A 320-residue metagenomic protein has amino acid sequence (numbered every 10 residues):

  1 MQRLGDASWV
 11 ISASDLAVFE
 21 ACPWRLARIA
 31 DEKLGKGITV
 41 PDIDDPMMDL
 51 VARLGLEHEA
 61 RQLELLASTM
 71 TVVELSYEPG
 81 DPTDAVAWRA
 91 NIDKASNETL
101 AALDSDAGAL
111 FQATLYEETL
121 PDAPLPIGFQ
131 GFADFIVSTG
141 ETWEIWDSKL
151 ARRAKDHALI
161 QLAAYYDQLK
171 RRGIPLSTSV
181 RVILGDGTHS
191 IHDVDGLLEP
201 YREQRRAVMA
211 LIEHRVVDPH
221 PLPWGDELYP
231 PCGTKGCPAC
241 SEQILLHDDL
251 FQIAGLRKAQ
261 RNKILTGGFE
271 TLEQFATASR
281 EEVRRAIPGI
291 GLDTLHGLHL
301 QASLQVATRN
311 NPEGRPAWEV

Functional and structural regions predicted by a protein language model:
M1-T139: Metal-dependent nuclease catalytic cores that hydrolyze phosphodiester bonds in DNA/RNA, characterized by
C22, G131-R152, Y165-D167: Conserved catalytic cores of phosphodiester-cleaving nucleases, focusing on short active-site segments
N91, T114-Y116, G140, S148-R153 (+2 more regions): An acidic- and aromatic-residue-enriched active-site/binding cleft used to recognize and process polar
R153-H157, Q168-L245: Metal-dependent nuclease catalytic regions and adjoining charged, substrate-binding loops involved in nucleic-acid end
I160-L162: Conserved ATP-binding subdomain of kinase catalytic cores across diverse folds
A164-I174, E213, L265, F269 (+1 more regions): Hydrophobic/aromatic-lined pockets within catalytic cores
G233-G255, A259-K263: Extended, structured, electrostatic nucleic-acid-contact surfaces
K258-V320: N-terminal accessory regions of nucleic-acid-interacting proteins
